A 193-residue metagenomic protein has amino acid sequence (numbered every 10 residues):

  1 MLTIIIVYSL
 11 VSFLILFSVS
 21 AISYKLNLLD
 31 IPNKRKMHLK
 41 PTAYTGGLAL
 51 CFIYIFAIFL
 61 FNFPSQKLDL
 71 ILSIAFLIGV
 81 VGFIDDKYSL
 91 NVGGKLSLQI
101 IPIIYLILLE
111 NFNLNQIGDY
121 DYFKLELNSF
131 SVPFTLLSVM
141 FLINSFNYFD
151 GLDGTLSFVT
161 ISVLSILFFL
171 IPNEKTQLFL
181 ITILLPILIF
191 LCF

Functional and structural regions predicted by a protein language model:
M1-F193: "…together with the soluble PPM/PP2C metallo-phosphatase catalytic core" -> "…together with the soluble PPM/PP2C
